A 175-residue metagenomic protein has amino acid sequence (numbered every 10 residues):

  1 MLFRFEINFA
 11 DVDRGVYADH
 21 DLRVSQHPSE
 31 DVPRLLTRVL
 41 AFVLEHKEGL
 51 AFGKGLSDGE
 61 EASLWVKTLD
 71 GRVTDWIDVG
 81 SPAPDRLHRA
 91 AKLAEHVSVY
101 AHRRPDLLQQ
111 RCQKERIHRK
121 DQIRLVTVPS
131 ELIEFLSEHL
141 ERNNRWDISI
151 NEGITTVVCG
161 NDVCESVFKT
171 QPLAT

Functional and structural regions predicted by a protein language model:
L2-Q26, H96-K169, L173-A174: Helix-rich interaction surfaces within compact, conserved domain-sized segments that mediate assembly or partner
D11-L56: Acidic-basic catalytic patches of nuclease active cores, encompassing PD-(D/E)XK and other metal-cofactor nuclease
L44-H46, T68-T74, A91-A94: Flexible, charged surface loops at secondary-structure boundaries
G49-L50, D75, H96-V99: Structural motif
G55, I77-G80, Y100-R103: Short His-Asn-centered micro-motif
D58-S63: Short, structured protein-protein interaction patches enriched in aromatics and acidic/basic residues, typified by
L64-V66, G71-R86: Conserved catalytic cores of phosphodiester-cleaving nucleases, focusing on short active-site segments
L87-A91, R104: Short Lys/Arg-rich amphipathic alpha-helical segments
